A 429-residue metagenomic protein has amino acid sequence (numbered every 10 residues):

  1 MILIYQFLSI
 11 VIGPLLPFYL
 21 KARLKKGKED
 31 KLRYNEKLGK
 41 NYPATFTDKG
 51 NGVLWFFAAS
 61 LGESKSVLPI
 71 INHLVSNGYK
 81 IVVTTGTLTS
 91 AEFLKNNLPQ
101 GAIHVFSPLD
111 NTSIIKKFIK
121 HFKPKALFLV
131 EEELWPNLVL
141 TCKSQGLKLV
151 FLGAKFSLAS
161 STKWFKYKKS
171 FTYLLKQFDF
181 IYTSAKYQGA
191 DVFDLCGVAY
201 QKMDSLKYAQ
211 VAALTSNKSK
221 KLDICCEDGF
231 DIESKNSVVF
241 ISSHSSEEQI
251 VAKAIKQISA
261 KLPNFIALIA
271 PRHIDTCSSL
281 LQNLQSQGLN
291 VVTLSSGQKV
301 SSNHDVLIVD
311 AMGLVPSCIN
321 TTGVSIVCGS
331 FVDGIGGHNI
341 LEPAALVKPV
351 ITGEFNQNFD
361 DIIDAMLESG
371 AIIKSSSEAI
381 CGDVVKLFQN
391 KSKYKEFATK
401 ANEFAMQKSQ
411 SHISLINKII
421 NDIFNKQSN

Functional and structural regions predicted by a protein language model:
P17-K218, L222, S243-S245, I258-L262 (+1 more regions): Active-site and donor-binding regions of nucleotide-sugar-utilizing enzymes
E63-N77, S219-G297: Conserved catalytic-core segment of nucleotide-activated headgroup transferases in glycan assembly
L94, L98-H104, L281-D310: Nucleotide-activated donor-binding/catalytic signature segment of Leloir-type glycosyltransferases, i.e., the conserved
I114, L138, S170, T276 (+4 more regions): Short acidic active-site motifs
F122-A126, H304-I335: Acidic donor-binding loop of glycosyltransferase active sites
L138, E247, L314, H338-N339 (+1 more regions): Conserved sugar-transfer catalytic core signal across GT-A, GT-B, and GT-C glycosyltransferases
F178, T321-K395, N402-F404: Catalytic binding pocket for nucleotide-activated donors in carbohydrate/polymer assembly enzymes
K408-N429: C-terminal alpha-helical cap of glycosyltransferases
